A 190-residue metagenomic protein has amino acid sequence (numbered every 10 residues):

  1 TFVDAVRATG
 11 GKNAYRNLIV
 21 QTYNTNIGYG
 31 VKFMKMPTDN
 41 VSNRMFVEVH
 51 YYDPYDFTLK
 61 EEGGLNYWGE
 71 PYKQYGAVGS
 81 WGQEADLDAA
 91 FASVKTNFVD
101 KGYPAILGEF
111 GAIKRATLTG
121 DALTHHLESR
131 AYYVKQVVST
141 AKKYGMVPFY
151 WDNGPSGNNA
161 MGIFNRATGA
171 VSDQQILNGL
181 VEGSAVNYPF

Functional and structural regions predicted by a protein language model:
T1-F2, W68, L87, L180-A185: Generic hydrophobic, helix-prone segments enriched in Leu/Val/Ile
T1-W81, A92-A112, K143-Y144: Active-site region of glycoside hydrolase catalytic domains
F2, D86-V94, Y133, V137: Alpha-helical packing segments of well-folded alpha/beta enzyme cores
T9, N13-A14, A85, E128 (+1 more regions): Residue-level detector of secondary-structure boundary/capping sites
N24-G28, A85, K114, H126-E128 (+1 more regions): Acidic-and-aromatic substrate-binding clefts and catalytic sites of carbohydrate-active enzymes
D39, T117-F190: Aromatic-rich peripheral "rim/lid" segments of glycoside hydrolase catalytic domains that contact and position glycan
G76-A85, D121-L127: The substrate-binding groove and active-site-proximal loops of carbohydrate-active enzymes, especially glycoside
